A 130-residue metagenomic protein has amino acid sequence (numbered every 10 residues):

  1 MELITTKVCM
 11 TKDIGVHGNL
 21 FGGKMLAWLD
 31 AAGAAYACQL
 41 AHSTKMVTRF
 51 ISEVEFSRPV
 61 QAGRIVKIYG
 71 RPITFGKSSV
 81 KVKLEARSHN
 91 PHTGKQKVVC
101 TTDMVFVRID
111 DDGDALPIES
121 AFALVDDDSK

Functional and structural regions predicted by a protein language model:
M1-F50, V107-K130: Hot-dog-fold acyl-thioester-processing enzymes
L3, Q61-A62, I73-K130: HotDog/MaoC-like acyl-thioester-processing domains
A34-Y69, I73-F75, S79-K81, K97-T102: Hydrophobic beta-strand-centered segment that forms part of the acyl-chain substrate-binding groove
